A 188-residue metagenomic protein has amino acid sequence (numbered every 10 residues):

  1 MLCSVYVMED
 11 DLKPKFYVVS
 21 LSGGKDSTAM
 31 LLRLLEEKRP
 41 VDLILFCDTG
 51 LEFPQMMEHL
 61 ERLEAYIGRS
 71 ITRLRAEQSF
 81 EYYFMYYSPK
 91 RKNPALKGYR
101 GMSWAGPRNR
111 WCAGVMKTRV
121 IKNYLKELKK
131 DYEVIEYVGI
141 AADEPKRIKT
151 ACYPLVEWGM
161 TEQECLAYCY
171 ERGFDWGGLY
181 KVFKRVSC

Functional and structural regions predicted by a protein language model:
L2-C188: Nucleotide-activated chemistry modules centered on ATP-dependent adenylation/adenylyltransferase
